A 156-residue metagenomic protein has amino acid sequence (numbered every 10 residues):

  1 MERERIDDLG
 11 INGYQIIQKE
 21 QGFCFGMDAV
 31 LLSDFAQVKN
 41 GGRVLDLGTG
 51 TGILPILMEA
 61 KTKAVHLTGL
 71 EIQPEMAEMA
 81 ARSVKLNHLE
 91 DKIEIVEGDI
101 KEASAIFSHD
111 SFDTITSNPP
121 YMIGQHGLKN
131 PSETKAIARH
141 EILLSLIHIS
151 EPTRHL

Functional and structural regions predicted by a protein language model:
M1-K39: Class I SAM-dependent transferase core
L32, N118, H148: Residue-level signal for inorganic ion chemistry
F35-L128: Conserved SAM/SAH cofactor-binding pocket of Class I
A64, T134-A138, T153: Long alpha-helical scaffolds
P119-L146: Mobile active-site "lid"/loop adjacent to the S-adenosyl-L-methionine
I147, E151-L156: Single conserved hydrophobic/aromatic residue that forms the stacking wall/gate of nucleotide- or nucleobase-binding
